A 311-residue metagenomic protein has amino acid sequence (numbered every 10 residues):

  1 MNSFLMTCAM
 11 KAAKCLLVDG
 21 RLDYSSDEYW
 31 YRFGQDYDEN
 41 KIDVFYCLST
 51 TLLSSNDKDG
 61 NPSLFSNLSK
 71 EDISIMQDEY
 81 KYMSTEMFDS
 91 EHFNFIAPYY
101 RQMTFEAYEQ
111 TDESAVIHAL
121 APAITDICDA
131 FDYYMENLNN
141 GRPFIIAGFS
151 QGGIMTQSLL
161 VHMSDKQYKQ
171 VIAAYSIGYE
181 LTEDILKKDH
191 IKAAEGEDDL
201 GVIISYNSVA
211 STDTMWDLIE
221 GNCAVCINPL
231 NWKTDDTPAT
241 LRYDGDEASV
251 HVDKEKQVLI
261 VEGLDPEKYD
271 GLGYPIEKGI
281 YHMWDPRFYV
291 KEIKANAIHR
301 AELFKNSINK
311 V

Functional and structural regions predicted by a protein language model:
M1-M87: Flexible, membrane-associating and regulatory peripheral segments of lipid-active enzymes
G34-D38, S84-D89, K166, E195-E197 (+1 more regions): A general structural signal for short secondary-structure junctions and capping/turn motifs
N40-I42, E91-F95, N140-P143, K169-A173: Loop/turn elements at helix/coil->beta-strand transitions in domains of secreted/extracellular proteins
V44, F95-A97, I203-S205: Conserved beta-strand scaffold positions in the cores of enzyme catalytic domains, especially in NTP/NDP-utilizing
L48-R142, Y269-V311: Active-site catalytic motif of lipid deacylating hydrolases and related acyltransferases
D126-N140, V161-V311: Surface cap/lid and interfacial helix-loop subdomains adjacent to catalytic sites that gate substrate access
G148-G152, T156: Gly/Ala-rich beta-loop-alpha elbow adjacent to hydrolase catalytic centers
